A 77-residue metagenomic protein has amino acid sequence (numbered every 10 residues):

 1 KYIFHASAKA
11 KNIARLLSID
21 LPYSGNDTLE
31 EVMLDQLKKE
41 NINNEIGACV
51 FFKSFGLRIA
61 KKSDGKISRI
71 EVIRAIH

Functional and structural regions predicted by a protein language model:
K1-H77: Cytosolic regulatory modules rich in charged/polar residues
